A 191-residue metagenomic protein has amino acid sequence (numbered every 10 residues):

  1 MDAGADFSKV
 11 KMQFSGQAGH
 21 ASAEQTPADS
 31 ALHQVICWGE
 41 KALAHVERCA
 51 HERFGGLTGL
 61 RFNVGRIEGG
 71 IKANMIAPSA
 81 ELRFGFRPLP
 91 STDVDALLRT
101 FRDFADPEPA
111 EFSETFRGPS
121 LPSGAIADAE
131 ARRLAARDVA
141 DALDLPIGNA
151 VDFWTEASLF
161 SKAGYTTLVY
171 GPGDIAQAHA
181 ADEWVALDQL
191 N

Functional and structural regions predicted by a protein language model:
D2-N191: Metal-dependent amide/peptide-bond hydrolase catalytic core, centered on the "pita-bread" metallohydrolase fold
